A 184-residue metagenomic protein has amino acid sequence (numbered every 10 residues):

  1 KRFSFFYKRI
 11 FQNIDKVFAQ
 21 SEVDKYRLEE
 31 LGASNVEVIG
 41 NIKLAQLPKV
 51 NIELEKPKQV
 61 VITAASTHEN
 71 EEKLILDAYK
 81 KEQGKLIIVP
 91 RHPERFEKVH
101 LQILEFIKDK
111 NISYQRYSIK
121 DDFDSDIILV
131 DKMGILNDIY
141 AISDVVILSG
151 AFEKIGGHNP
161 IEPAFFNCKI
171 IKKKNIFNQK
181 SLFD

Functional and structural regions predicted by a protein language model:
K1-D184: Nucleotide-activated sugar donor-binding and catalytic core shared by glycosyltransferases and related lipid-linked
